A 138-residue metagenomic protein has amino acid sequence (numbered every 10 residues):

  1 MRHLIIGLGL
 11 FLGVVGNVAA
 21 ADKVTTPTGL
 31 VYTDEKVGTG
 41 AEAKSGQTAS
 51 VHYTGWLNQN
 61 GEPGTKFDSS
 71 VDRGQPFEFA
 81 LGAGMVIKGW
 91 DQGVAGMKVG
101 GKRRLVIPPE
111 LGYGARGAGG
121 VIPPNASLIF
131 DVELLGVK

Functional and structural regions predicted by a protein language model:
R2-K138: Cross-family detector of peptidyl-prolyl cis-trans isomerase
